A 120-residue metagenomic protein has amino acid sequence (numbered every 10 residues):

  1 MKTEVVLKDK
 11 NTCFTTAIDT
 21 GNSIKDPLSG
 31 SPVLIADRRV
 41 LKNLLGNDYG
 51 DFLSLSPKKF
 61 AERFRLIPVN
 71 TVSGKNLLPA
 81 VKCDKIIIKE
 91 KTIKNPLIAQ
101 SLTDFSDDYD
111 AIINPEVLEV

Functional and structural regions predicted by a protein language model:
M1, L41-K85: Catalytic phosphate-donor-binding core of small-molecule kinases
M1-L34: Canonical alpha-helical transmembrane segment with a positive-inside/aromatic-interface signature
D9-N11, N22, R39-V40, T92 (+1 more regions): Residues that cap or initiate secondary-structure elements
T12, S29-G30, R63-R65, A80-K82 (+1 more regions): A generic structural signal for well-ordered coil/turn residues at beta-strand boundaries that shape enzyme active-site
I18-T20, R38, D84: Fold-independent oxyanion-binding glycine-rich loops and adjacent beta-strand/coil segments at enzyme active sites
D26-D48: Gly/Ser/Thr-rich active-site loops/lids in small-molecule metabolic enzymes that frequently grip phosphoryl groups
I35, A80, I112: Short aromatic/basic micro-patch
S73-K75, I87-V120: Glycine-rich flap/beta-hairpin and adjacent strands of clan AA aspartyl proteases
